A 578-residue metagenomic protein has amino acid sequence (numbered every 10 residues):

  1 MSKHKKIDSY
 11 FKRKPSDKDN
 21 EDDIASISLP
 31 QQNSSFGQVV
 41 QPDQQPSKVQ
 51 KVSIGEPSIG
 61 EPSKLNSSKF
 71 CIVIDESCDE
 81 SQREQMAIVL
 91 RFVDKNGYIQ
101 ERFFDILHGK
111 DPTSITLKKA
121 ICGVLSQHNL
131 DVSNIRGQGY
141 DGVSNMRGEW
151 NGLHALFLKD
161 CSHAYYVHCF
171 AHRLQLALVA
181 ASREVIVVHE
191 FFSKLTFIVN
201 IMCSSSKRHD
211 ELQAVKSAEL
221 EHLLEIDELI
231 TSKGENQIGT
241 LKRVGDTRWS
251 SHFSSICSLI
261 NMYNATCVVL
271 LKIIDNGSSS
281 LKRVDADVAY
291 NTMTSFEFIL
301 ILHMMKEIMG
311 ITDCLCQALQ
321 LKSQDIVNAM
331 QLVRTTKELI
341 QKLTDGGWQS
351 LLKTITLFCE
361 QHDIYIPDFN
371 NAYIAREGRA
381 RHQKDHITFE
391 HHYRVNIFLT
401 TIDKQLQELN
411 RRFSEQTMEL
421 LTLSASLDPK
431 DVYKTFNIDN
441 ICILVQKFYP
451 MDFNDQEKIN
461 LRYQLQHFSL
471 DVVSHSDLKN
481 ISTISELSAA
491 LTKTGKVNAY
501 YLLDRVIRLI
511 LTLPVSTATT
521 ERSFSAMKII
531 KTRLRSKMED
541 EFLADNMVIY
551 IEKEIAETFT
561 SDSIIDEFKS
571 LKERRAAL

Functional and structural regions predicted by a protein language model:
M1-L578: Alpha-helical structural modules in large enzymes and assemblies
